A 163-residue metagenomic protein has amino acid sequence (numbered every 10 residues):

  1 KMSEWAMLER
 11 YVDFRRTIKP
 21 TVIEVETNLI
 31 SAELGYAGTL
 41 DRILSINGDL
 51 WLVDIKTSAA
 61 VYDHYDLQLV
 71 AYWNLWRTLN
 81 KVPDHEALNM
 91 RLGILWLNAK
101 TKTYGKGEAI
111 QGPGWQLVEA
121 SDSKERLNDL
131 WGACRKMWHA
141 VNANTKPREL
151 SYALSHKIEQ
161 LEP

Functional and structural regions predicted by a protein language model:
K1-A37: Metal-dependent nuclease catalytic cores that hydrolyze phosphodiester bonds in DNA/RNA, characterized by
K1-S3, L29-E159: Nucleic-acid nuclease catalytic cores
P163: Interfaces that engage single-stranded nucleic acids at replication/repair/recombination sites
